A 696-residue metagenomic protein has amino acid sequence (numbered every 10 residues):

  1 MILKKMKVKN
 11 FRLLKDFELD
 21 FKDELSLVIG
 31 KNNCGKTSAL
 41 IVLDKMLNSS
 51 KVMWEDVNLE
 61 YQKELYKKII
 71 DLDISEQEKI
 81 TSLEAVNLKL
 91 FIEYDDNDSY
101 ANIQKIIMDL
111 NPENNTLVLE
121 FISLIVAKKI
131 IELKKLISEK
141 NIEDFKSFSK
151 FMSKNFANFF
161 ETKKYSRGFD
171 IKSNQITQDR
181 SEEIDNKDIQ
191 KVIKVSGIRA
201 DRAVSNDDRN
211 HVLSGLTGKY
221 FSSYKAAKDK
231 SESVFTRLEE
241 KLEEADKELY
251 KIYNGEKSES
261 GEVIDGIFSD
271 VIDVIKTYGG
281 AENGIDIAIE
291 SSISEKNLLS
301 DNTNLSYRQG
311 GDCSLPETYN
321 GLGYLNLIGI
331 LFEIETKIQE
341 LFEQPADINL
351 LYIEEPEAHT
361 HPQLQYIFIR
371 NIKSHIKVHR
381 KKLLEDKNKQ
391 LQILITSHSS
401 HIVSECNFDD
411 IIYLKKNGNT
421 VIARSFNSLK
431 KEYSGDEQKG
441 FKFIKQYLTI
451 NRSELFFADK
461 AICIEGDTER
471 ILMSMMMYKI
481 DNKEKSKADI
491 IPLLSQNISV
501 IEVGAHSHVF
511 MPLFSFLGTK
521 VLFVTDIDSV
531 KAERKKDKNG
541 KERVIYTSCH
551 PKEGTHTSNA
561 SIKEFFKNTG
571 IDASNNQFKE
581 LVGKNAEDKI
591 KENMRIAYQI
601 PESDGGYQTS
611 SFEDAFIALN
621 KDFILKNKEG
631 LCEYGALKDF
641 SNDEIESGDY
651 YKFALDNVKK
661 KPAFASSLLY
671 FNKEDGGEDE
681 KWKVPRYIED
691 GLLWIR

Functional and structural regions predicted by a protein language model:
M1-D23, L27-I29, I41-D95: Extreme N-terminal "head/tail" segments of very large remodeling/mechanoenzyme assemblies
M1-N48, S306-N451, Y670-R696: Switch/communication elements of ASCE P-loop NTPase nucleotide-binding domains
N48-Q77, I338-A346, V378-Q390, N419-R424 (+1 more regions): Flexible phosphate/Mg2+-sensing switch loops adjacent to catalytic phosphate-binding sites
D56-A85, K89-T236, D436-K439, K541-A586: Glycine-rich phosphate-binding loops of NTPases
D71-E76, N102-I107, K172-D188, D273 (+7 more regions): Short alpha-helical segments and helix-capping/turn motifs at coil-helix boundaries
Y94-N97, L124-K129, R202-S205, E357 (+8 more regions): Conserved nucleotide-binding/hydrolysis micro-motifs of P-loop NTPases
V204-I353, S374, V378-K382, K535: Extended helical coiled-coil dimerization/tether regions that scaffold and oligomerize large DNA-maintenance assemblies
I444-C463, D467-R696: Acidic, Mg2+-coordinating catalytic modules of nucleic-acid enzymes
